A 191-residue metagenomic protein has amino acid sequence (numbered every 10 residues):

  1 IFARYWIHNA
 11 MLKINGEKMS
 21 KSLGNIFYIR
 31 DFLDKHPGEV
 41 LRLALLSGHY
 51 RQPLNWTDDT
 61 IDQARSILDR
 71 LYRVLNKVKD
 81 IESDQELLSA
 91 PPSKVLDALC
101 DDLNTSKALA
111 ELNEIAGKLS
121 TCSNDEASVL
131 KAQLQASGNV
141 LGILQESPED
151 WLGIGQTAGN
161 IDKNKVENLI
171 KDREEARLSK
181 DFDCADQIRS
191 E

Functional and structural regions predicted by a protein language model:
I1-K79: Alpha-helical recognition segments enriched in aromatics with Gly/Pro capping that present substrate-recognition
M11-K13, S22-L23, L43-Q52, S89-S93 (+3 more regions): Short acidic (Asp/Glu) and glycine-rich catalytic loops that position anionic groups and cofactors
M19-S20, Q85-E86, A90, N160-K165: Short helix-capping and inter-helix turn/linker motifs at the boundaries of alpha-helical repeat units
I26-I29, G38, I61, L68 (+5 more regions): Alpha-helix initiation and N-capping motif
G38-V40, L45-L46, C100, K118 (+1 more regions): Non-catalytic interaction-recognition regions
L54, T60-N124: Helix-loop elements that line ligand-binding/catalytic pockets
A110-E191: Basic, alpha-helical terminal appendages of large translation-related enzymes
